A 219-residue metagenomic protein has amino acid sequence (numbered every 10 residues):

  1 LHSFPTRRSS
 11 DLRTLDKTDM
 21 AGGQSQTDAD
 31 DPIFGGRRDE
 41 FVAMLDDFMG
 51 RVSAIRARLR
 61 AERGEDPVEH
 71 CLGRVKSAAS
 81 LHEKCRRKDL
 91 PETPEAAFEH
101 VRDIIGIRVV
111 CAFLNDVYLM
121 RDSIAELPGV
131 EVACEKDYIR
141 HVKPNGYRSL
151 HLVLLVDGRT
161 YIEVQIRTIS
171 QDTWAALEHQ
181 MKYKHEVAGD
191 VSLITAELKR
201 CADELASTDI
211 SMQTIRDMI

Functional and structural regions predicted by a protein language model:
H2-S9: Short, small-residue-biased leader/transition segments that mark boundaries at the very start of proteins
L12-E62, T160-I219: An acidic, glycine-/histidine-flanked metal-binding catalytic module
R37, F41, L45, A78 (+2 more regions): Generic alpha-helical secondary structure
R38, P67-C71, G106-V110: Short gly/ser-rich anion-binding loops that grip negatively charged ligand groups
M44-L90: Surface-exposed, low-hydrophobicity interaction/linker segments
E92-V101: Short, flexible, solvent-exposed loop/turn segments with mixed acidic/basic and small polar residues
F98, I105, V110-T214: Long beta-strand-rich cores associated with HINT superfamily self-processing modules
